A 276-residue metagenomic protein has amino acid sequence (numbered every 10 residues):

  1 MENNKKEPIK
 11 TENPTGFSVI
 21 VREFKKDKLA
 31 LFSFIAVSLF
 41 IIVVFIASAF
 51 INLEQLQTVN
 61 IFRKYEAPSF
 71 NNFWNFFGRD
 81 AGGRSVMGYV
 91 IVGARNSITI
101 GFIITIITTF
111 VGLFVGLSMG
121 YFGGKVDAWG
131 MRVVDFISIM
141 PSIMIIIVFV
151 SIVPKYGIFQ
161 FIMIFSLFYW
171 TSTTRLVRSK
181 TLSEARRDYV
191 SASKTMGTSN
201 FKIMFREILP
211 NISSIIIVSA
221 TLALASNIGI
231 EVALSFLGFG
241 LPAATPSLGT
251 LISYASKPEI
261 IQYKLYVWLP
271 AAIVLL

Functional and structural regions predicted by a protein language model:
M1-T109, L113, L117-S118, G124-K125 (+4 more regions): Gly/Trp-centered helix-boundary motif
F24, S193, I252: Conserved RecA-like P-loop NTPase ATPase core
S33, M144, F161-I162, S191 (+2 more regions): Hydrophobic/aromatic positions within or immediately flanking transmembrane alpha-helices of multi-pass small-molecule
V44-S48, I146, V150, M204 (+1 more regions): Structural signal for membrane-spanning alpha-helices in multi-pass inner-membrane proteins, emphasizing helix cores
F76, D80, V86, I107 (+3 more regions): Generic hydrophobic transmembrane alpha-helix motif, especially the helices
R84-T99, G123-M131, R186, S191-V218: Amphipathic cytosolic juxtamembrane alpha-helices at the membrane-cytosol interface of multi-pass membrane transporters
S118-M119, F149-V150, V177, V190 (+1 more regions): Hydrophobic alpha-helical interface/terminus motif in multipass membrane transporters
I147, I162, R175, I216-T250: Non-cytoplasmic
